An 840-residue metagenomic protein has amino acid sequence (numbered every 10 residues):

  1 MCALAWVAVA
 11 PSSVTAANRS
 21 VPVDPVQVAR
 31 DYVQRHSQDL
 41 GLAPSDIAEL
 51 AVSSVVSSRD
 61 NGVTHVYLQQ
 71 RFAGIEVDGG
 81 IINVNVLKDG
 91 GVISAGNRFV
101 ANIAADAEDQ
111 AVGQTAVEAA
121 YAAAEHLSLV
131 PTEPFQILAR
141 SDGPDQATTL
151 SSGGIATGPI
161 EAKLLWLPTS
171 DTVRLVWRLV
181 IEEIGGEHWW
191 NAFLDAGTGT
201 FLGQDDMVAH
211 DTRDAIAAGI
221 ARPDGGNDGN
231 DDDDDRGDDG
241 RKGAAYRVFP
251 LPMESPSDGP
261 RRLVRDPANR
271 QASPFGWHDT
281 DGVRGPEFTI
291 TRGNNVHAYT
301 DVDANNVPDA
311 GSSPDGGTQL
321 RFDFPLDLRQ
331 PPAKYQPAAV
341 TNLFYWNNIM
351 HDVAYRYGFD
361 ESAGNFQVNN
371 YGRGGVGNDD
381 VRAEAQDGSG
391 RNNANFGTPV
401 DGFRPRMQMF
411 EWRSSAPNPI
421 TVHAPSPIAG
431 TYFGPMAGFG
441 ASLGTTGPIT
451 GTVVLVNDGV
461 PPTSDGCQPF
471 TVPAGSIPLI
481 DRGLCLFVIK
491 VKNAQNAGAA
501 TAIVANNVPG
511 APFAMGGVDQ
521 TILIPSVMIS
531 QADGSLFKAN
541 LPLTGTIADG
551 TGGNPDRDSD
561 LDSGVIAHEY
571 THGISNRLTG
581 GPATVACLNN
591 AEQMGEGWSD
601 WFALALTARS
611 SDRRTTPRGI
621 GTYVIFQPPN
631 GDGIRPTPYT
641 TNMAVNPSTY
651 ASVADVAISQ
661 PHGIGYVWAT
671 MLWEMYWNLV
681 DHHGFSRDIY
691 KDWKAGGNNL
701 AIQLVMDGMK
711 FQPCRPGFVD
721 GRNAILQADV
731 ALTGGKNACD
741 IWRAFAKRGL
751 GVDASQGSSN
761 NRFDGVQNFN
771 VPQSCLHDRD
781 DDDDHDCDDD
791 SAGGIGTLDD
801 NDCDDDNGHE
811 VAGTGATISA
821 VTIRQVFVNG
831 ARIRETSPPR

Functional and structural regions predicted by a protein language model:
M1-V9: Bacterial N-terminal signal peptides
S12-G229, D238-P256, F324-L328, V353-W412: Segments that shape or occlude catalytic/ligand-binding pockets
A17-P22, R71-A73, I103-G113, W166 (+10 more regions): Second-shell loop/turn segments in exported
G143-A147, T289-R292, T300, A333-Q336 (+3 more regions): Zinc-dependent metallohydrolase catalytic domains
I184-N348, I634-P636: Secretory-pathway-linked proteins and extracytosolic
P223-D238, H777-T817: Ser/Thr/Gly/Pro-rich low-complexity, disordered linker/stalk segments of secreted and cell-surface proteins
S415-P555, N576: Structured lumen-facing ectodomains of secretory-pathway proteins
A424-M436, T797-L798, S819-E835: Short, solvent-exposed loop/edge segments of extracellular or virion-exposed proteins
